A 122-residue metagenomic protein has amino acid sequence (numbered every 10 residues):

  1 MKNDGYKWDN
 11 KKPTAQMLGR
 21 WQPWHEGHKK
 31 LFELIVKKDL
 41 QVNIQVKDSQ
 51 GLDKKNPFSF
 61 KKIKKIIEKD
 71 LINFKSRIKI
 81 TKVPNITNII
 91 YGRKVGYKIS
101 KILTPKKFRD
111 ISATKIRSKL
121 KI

Functional and structural regions predicted by a protein language model:
M1-I122: Nucleotidyltransferase catalytic core that binds NTPs
